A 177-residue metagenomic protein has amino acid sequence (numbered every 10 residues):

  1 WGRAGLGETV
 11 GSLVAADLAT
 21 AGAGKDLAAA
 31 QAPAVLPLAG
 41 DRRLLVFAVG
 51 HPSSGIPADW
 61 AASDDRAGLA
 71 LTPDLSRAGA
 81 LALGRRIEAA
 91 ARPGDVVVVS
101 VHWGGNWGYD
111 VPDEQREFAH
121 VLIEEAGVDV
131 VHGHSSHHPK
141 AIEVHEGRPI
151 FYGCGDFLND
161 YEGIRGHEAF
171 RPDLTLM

Functional and structural regions predicted by a protein language model:
W1-M177: Acidic, metal/ion-coordinating pockets
